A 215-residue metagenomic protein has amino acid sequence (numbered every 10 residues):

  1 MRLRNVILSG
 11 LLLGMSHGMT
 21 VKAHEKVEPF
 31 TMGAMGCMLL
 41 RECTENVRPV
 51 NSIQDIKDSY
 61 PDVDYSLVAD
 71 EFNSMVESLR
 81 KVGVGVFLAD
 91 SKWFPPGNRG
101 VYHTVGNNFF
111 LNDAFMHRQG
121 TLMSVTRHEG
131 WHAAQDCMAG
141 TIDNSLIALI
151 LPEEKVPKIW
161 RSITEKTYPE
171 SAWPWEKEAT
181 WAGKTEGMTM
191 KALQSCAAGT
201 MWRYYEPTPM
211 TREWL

Functional and structural regions predicted by a protein language model:
R2-K22: Classical Sec-dependent N-terminal signal peptides that target proteins to the secretory pathway
A23-E45: Short N-terminal segments immediately surrounding and downstream of signal-peptide cleavage
M38-V105: Auxiliary, metal-adjacent structural segments of Zn-dependent hydrolase domains
E71, M75, L122, T126 (+5 more regions): Stable alpha-helical elements in mature extracytoplasmic
D90-K92, D113-M116, M138-G140: A mature extracytoplasmic/lumenal domain signature
F110-T126: Short pre-active-site segment immediately N-terminal to the catalytic Zn-binding motif
G130-I147: Catalytic Zn2+-binding segment of zinc metalloproteases
N144-L215: Metalloprotease/metallohydrolase-associated module, dominated by Zn2+-dependent proteases
